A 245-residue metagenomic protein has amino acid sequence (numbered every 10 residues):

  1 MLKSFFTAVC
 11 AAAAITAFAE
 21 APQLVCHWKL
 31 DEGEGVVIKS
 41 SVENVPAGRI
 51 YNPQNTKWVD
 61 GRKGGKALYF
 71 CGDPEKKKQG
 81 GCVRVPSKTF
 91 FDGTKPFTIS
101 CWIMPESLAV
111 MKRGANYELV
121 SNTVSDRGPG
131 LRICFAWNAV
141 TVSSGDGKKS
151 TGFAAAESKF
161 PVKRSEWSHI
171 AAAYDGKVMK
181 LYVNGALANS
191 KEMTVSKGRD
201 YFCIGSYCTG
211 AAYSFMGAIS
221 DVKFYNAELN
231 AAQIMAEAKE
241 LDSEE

Functional and structural regions predicted by a protein language model:
L2-F5, A17-K78, M111, T123 (+1 more regions): Extracytoplasmic low-complexity segments
L24-E34, T98-S107, A212-L241: Extracellular, beta-strand-rich glycan-interacting domains
L30-V37, M104-A109, D126, D146-K148 (+3 more regions): Acidic glycine-/aspartate-rich tracts in secreted/extracellular proteins
Y69-F97, A154-P161: Short surface loop/edge beta-strand patches of beta-sandwich-type extracellular domains that form ligand-contact sites
Y117-S143: Glycan-recognition/cleft segments
V142-H169: Short, aromatic/His-centered strand-loop micro-motif at the edge of beta-sheets
E166-K180: Localized edge beta-strand/strand-to-loop motifs within extracellular or lumenal beta-rich domains
K191-A218: Flexible glycan-contacting loops in extracellular carbohydrate-active proteins
